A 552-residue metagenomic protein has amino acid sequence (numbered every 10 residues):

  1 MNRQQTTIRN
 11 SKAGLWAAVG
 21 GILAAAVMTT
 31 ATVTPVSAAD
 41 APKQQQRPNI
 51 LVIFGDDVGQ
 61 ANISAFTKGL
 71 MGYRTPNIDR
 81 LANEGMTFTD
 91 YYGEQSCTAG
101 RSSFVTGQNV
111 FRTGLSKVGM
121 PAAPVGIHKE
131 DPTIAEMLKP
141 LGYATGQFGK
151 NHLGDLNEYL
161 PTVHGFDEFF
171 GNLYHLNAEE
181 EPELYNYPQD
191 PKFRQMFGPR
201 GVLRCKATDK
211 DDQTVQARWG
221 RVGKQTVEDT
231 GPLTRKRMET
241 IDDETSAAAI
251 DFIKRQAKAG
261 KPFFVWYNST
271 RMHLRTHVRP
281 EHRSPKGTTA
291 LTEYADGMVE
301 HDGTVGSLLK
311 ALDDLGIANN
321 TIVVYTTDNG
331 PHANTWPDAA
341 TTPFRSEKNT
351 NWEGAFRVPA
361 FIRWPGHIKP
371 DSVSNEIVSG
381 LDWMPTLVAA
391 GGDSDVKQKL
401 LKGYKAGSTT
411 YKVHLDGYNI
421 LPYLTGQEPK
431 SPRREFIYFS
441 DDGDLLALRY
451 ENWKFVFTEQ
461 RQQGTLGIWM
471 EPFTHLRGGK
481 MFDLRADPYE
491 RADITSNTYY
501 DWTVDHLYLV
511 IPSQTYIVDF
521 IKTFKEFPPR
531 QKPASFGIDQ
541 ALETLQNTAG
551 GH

Functional and structural regions predicted by a protein language model:
M1-W16: N-terminal secretory signal peptides that target proteins for export/translocation
N2, V19-T474, G479, P488-H552: Formylglycine-dependent sulfatase
